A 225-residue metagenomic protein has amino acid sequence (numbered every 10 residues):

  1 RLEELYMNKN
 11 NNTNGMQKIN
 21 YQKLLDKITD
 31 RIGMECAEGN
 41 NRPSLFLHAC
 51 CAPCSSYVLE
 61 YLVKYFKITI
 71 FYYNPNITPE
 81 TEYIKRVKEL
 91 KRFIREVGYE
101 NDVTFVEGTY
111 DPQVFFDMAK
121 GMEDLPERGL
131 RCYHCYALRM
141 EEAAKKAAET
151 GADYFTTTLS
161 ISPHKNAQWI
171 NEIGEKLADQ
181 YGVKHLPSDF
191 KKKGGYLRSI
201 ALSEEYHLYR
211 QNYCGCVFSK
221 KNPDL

Functional and structural regions predicted by a protein language model:
R1-Y6: Short, Lys/Arg-enriched N-terminal segments with co-localized hydrophobic residues within the first ~10-30 amino acids
N8-Y57, Y65-L225: Nucleotide-activated chemistry modules centered on ATP-dependent adenylation/adenylyltransferase
L62: Aromatic pocket-lining residues of Rossmann-like dinucleotide-binding sites
